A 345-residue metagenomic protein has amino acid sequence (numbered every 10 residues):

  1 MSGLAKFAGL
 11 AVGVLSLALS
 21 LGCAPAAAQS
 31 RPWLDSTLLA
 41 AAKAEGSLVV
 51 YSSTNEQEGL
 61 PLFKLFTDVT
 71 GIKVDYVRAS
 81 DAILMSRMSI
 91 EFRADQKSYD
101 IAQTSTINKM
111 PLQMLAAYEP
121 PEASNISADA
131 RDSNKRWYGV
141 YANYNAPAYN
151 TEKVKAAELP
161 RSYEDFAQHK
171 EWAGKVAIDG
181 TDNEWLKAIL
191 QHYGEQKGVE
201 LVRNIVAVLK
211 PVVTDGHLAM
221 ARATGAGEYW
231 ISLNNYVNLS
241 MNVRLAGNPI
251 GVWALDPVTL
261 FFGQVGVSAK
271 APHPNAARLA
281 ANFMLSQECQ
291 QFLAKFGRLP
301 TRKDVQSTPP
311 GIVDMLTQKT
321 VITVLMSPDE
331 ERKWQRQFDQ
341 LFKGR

Functional and structural regions predicted by a protein language model:
G9-G22: Bacterial N-terminal signal peptides
S30-D35, K43-P61, G263: Extracytoplasmic "Venus flytrap"
V49-K64, D75-E228: Extracytoplasmic ligand-binding site segments that recognize negatively charged/polar headgroups
T106-L112, W230-P249: A ligand-binding cleft/hinge motif common to bilobed small-molecule-binding domains
A128, N143, V202-V206, P211-T214 (+2 more regions): Periplasmic-binding protein-like
A146-K153, L190-H192, F262-H273, F292-K295: A bilobed periplasmic-binding-protein/Venus flytrap-type ligand-binding module shared by bacterial periplasmic
E171-T181, M284-S307: Periplasmic-binding protein-like
T308-R345: Extracellular/periplasmic bilobal clamshell ligand-binding domains
